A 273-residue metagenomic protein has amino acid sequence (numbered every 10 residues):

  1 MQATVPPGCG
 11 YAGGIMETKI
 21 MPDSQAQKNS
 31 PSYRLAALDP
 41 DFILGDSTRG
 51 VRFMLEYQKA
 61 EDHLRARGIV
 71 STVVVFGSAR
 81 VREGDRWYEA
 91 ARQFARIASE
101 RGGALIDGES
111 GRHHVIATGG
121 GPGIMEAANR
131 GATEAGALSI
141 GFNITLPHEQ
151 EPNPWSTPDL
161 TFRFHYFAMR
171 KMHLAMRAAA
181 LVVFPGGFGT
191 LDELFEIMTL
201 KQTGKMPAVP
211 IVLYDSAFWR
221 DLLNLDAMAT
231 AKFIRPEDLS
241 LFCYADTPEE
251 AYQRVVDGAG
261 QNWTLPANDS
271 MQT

Functional and structural regions predicted by a protein language model:
V5-P6: Intrinsically disordered, low-complexity segments enriched in serine/proline and basic residues
I20-D23, Q27, P31, A36 (+2 more regions): Glycine-rich beta-alpha loop segments
R65-G68, I106-G111, T133, N153-S156 (+3 more regions): Solvent-exposed alpha-helices and their adjacent loops that cap or buttress functional pockets in soluble metabolic
T118, P122-F184, F188-G189, F195: Phosphate/pyrophosphate-binding betaalpha-module
T133-E134, E196-K201, A227-T230, A259-G260: Short, solvent-exposed amphipathic alpha-helical segments in soluble enzyme and RNA/protein-processing domains
G136-E149, F184, M198-L223, P236-E237: Short, acidic/small-residue loops that bind anionic groups at enzyme active sites
L213-T273: C-terminal functional extensions of proteins
